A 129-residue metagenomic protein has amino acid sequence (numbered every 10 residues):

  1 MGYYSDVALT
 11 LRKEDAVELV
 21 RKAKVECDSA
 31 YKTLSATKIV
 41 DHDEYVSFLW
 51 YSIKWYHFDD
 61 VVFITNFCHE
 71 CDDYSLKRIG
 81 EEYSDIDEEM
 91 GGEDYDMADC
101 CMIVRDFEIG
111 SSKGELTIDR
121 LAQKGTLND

Functional and structural regions predicted by a protein language model:
M1-K24: Short, extreme N-terminal segment that most often corresponds to the first beta-strand
A23-D129: Charged interaction segments
